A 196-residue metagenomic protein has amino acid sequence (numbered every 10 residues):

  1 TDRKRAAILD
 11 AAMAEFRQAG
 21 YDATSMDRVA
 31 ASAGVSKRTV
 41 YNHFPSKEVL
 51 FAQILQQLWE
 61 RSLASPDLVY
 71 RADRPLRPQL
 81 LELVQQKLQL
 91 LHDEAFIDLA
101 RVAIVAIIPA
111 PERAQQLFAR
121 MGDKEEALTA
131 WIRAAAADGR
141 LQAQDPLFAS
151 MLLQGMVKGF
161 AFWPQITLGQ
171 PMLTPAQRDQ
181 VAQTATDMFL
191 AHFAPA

Functional and structural regions predicted by a protein language model:
K4, K47, I54, L58 (+5 more regions): Hydrophobic/aromatic residues within well-ordered alpha-helical segments
A7, A11, E15-V49, Q53-I54: Helix-turn-helix
A11-A19, Q86, L99-V102, M156-F160: Solvent-exposed, amphipathic alpha-helical segments
Y21-D22, R113, L141: Conserved hydrophobic residue
A52-L83, A95, L99, T129-A136: Amphipathic alpha-helical linker/stalk segments
R74, P78, L90, D98 (+3 more regions): Amphipathic alpha-helical packing segments from all-alpha helical-bundle domains
E82, Q86, A130-A137, M151-L152 (+2 more regions): C-terminal peripheral helix-coil segments that are non-catalytic and often amphipathic
L91-F118, F162-L168: Amphipathic alpha-helical segments used for helix-helix packing
